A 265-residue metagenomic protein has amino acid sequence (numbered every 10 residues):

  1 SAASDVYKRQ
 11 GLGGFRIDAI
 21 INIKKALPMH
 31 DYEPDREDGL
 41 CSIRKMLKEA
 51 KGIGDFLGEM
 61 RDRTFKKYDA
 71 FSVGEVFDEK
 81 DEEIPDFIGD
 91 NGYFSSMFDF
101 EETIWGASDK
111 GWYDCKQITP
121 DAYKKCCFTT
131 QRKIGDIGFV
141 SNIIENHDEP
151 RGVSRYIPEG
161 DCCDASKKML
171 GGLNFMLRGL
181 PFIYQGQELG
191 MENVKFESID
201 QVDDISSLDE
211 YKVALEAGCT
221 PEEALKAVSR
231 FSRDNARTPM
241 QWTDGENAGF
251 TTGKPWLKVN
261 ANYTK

Functional and structural regions predicted by a protein language model:
S1-K265: Active-site and adjacent substrate-binding regions of carbohydrate-active enzymes
